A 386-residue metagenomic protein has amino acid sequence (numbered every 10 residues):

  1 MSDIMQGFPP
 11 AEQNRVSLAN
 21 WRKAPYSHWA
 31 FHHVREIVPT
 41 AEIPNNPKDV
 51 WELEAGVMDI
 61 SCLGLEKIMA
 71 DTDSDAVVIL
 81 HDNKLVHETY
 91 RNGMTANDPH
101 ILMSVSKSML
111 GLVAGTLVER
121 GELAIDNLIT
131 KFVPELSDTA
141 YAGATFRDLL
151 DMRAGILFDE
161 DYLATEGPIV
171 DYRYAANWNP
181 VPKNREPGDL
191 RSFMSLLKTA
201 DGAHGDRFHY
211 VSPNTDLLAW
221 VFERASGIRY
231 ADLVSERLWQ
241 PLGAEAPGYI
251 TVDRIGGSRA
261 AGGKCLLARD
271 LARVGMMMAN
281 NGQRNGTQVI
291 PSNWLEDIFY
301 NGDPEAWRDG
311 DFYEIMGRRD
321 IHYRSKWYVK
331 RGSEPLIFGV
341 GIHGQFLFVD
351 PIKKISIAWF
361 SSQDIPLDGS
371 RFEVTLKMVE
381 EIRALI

Functional and structural regions predicted by a protein language model:
M1-E12, L336-I386: Structured C-terminal helix/loop/strand segments within mature extracytoplasmic catalytic/sensor domains
M1-T95, L123, D151, G155-L157 (+2 more regions): N-terminal leader/targeting segments and the immediately adjacent pre-domain N-terminus
I68-V78, R91-A140, A144, G202-Y210 (+1 more regions): Short active-site loop at a secondary-structure junction that contains or immediately precedes the catalytic residue(s)
N83, I101-I125, L149, L218-F222 (+2 more regions): Active-site SXXK
K84-T89, T130-K131, E166-H204, I228-P247: Short, charged, amphipathic alpha-helices and their helix-cap/turn boundaries
I101, E119-D161, T199, P213 (+2 more regions): Active-site helix/loop module of the DD-peptidase/beta-lactamase fold, centered on the serine-lysine SxxK catalytic
M152, P213-V221, G262-R284, L295 (+1 more regions): Active-site-proximal alpha-helical segments within enzyme catalytic domains
E245-G248, F299-S356: Active-site Gly/Thr loop motif
